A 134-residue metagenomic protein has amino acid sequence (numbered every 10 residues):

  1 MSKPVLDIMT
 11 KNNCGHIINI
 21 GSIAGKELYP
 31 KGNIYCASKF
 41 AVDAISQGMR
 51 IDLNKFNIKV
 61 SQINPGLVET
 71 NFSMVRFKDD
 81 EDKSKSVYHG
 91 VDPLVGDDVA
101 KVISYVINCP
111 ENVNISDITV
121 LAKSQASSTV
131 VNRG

Functional and structural regions predicted by a protein language model:
S2, S38: Active-site helix of classical SDR
P4-N13: A short helix-coil junction within the Rossmann-fold of NAD(P)-dependent oxidoreductases
D7, I51-N54: Alpha-helical segment proximal to the catalytic Tyr-Lys
S22: Residue(s) in the substrate-gating loop at a strand-loop-helix junction that position the organic substrate next
Y29-N33: Active-site loop immediately N-terminal to the catalytic Tyr-X3-Lys motif of short-chain dehydrogenase/reductase
F40-Q47, I51, I58, A100-K101: Conserved active-site helix of classical SDR/Rossmann-fold NAD(P)-dependent CH-OH oxidoreductases
K59-E69: Conserved SDR Rossmann-fold cofactor-binding beta-strand/turn motif
Q62-I63, E81-S128: C-terminal helical subdomain
